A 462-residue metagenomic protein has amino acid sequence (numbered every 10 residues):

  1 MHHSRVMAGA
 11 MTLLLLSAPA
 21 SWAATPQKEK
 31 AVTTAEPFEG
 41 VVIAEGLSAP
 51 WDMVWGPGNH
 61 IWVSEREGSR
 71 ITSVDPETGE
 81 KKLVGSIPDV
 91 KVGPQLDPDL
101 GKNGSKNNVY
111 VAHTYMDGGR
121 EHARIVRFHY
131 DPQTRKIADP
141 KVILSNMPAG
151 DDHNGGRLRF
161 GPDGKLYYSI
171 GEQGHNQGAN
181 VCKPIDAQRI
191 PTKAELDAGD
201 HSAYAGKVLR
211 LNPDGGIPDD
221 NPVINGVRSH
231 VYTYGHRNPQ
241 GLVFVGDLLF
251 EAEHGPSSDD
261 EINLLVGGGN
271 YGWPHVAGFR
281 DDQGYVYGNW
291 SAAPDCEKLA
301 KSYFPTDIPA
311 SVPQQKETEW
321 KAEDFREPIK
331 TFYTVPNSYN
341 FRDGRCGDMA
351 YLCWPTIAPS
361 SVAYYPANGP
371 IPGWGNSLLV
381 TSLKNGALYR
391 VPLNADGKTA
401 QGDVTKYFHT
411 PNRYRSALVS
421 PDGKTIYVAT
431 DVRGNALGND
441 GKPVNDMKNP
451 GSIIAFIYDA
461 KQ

Functional and structural regions predicted by a protein language model:
M1-G9: Bacterial N-terminal signal peptides that target proteins for export
G9-A18: Bacterial N-terminal signal peptides
P19-A23: Sec/Tat signal peptide C-region and signal peptidase I cleavage site
A24-G178, C182, G241-F244, L248-G255 (+3 more regions): Acidic, Gly/Ser/Thr-rich repeat motifs that build Ca2+-stabilized beta-propeller blades
T25-T33, G101-G104, E172-V404, N435-G438 (+2 more regions): Beta-propeller domain segments
I43, P148, I190, Y232 (+1 more regions): A conditional alpha-helix N-cap/helix-loop micro-motif detector
I43, V142-I143, I224-V227, Y407-F408: Multi-bladed beta-propeller domains
H236, A400-P421: Conserved blade-ending motifs and adjacent loop-strand segments that build the rim/top face of beta-propeller domains
